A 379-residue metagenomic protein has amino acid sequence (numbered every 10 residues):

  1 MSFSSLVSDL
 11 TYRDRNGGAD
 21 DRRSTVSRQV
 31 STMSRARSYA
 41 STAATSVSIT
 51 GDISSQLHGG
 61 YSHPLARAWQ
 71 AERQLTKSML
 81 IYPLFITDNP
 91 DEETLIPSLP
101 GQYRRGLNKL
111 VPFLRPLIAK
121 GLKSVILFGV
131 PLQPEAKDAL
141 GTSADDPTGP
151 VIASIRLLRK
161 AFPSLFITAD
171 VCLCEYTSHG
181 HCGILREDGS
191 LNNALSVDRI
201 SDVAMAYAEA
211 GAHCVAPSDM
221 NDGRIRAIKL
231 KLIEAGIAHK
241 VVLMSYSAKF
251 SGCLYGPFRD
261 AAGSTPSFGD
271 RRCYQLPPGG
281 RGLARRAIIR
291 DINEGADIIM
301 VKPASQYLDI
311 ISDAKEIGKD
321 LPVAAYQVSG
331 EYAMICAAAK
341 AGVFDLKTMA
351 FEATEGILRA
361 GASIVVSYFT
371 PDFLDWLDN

Functional and structural regions predicted by a protein language model:
F3, V7-N108: An N-cap/entry alpha-helix motif that binds or orients negatively charged groups
G51, H63, A71-E72, T76-I81 (+1 more regions): Alpha/beta enzyme core
